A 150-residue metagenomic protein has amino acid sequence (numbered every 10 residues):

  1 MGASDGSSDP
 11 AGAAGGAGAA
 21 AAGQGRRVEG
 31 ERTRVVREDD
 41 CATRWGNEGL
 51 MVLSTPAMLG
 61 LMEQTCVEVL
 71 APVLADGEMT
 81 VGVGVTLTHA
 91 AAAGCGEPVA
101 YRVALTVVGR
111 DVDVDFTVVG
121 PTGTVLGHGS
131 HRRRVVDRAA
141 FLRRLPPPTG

Functional and structural regions predicted by a protein language model:
M1-Q24: Intrinsically disordered, low-complexity terminal tails and inter-domain linkers enriched for S/T/G/P/D/E
A19-S54: Catalytic strand-loop segment that frames the active site of acyl-thioester-processing enzymes
T33-R37, M51, T86-T88, S130-R134: Generic structural detector for well-ordered beta-strands
T55-L59: Short, charged, low-complexity patches
G60-Q64, E68: Short, residue-level hotspots on alpha-helical faces of the histone-fold and other alpha-helical interaction modules
V67-A100, L105: Hydrophobic beta-strand-centered segment that forms part of the acyl-chain substrate-binding groove
T106-G150: HotDog/MaoC-like acyl-thioester-processing domains
